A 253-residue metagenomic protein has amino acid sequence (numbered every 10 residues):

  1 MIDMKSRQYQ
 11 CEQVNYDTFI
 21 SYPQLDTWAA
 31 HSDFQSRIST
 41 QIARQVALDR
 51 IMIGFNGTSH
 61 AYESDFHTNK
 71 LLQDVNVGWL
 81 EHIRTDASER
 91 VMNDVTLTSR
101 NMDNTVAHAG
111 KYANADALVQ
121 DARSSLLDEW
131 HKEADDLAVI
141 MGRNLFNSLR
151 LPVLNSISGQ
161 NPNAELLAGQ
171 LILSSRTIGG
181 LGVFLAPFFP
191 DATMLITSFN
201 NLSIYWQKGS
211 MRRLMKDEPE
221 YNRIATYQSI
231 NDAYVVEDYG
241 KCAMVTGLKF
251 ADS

Functional and structural regions predicted by a protein language model:
D3-S88, L126-F146, V183, D217-A233: Long, contiguous amphipathic alpha-helices that act as assembly "spine/axial" helices in icosahedral shell and virion
Q73-D103, H108-Q120, D135, R143-S253: Sequence/fold signature of self-assembling virion shell proteins
D121-S125: Glycine-enriched, solvent-exposed interface loops adjoining structured elements
